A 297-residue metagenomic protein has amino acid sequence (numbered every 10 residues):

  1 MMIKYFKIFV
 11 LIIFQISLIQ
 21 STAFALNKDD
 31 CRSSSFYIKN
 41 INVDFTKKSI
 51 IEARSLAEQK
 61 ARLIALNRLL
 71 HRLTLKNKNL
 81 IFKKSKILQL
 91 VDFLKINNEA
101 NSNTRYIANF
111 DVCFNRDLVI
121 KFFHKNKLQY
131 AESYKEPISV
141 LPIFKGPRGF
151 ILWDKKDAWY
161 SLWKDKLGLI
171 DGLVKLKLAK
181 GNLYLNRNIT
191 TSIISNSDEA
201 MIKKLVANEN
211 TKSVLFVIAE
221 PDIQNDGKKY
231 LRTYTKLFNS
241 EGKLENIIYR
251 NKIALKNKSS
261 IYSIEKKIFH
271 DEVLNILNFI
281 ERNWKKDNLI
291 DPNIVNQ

Functional and structural regions predicted by a protein language model:
K4-F24: Classical Sec-dependent N-terminal signal peptides that target proteins to the secretory pathway
A23-A53: Positively charged, aromatic-enriched nucleic acid-contacting surfaces
S33-N40, V91, R105-N109, S133-S139 (+3 more regions): Extracytoplasmic
I41, T46, C113-V119, I143-P147 (+2 more regions): Solvent-exposed coil/turn segments that connect beta secondary-structure elements in extracytoplasmic/periplasmic
S55-L80, I138-A200, K204-V214: N-terminal segment of the mature soluble domain
L56-H71, D111-F114, L118-E132, D165-V174 (+2 more regions): C-terminal/domain-edge helix-coil "capping" segments
K78-P142, L152-D154: Signal peptide-directed extracytoplasmic domains
S197-L244: Surface-exposed short loop/turn segments
